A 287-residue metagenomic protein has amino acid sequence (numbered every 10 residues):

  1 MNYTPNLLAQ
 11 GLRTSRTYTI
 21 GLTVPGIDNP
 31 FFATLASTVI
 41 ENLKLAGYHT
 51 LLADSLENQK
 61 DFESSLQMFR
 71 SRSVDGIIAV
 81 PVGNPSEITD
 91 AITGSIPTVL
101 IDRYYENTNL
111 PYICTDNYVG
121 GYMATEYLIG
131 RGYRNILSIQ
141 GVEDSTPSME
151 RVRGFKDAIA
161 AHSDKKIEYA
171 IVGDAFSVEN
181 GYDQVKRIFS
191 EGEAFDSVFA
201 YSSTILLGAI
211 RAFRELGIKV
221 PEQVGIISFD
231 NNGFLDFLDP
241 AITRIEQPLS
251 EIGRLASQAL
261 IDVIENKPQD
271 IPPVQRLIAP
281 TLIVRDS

Functional and structural regions predicted by a protein language model:
M1, A46, G94-I96, H162 (+1 more regions): Helix C-cap/helix->beta junction micro-motif
M1-Y18, R153, R285: N-terminal helix-turn-helix DNA-binding module of bacterial transcription factors
L7, S15-E126, G130, F189-S190 (+1 more regions): Alpha-helical recognition/docking segments in bacterial nutrient-uptake and carbohydrate-utilization systems
T17, A36, Y133, V152 (+2 more regions): ATP/adenylate-binding site constellation spanning eukaryotic-like Ser/Thr protein kinases, ABC-transporter
L22, S73-P81, L137-Q140, I171-V172 (+2 more regions): Periplasmic-binding protein-like
V24-T34, L52-D61, R103, I113-M123 (+5 more regions): Hinge/beta->alpha junction and helix N-cap segments in small-molecule ligand-binding domains
T38-N42, A91, E150-H162, R187 (+1 more regions): Alpha-helical structural signal in soluble globular domains
K166-I167, K186-R187, E191-S287: Flexible loop/turn connectors
